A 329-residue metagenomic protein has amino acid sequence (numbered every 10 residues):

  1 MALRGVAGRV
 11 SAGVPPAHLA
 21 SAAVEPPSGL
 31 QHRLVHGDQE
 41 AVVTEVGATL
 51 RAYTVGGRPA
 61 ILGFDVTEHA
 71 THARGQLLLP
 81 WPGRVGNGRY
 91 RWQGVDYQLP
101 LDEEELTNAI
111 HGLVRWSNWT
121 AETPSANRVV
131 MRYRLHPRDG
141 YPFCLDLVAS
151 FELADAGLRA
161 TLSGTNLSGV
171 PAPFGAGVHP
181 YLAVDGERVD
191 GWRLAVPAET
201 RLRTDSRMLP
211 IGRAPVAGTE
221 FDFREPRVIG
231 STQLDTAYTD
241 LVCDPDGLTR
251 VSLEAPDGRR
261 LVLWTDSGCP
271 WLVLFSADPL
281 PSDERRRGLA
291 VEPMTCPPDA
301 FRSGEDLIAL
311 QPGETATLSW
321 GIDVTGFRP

Functional and structural regions predicted by a protein language model:
A2-G37: Short, Gly/Pro- and small/polar-rich lid/capping loops
R4-R9, G13-H18, L99, Y181-S267: Active-site/ligand-binding surface loops and adjacent short beta/alpha elements that line catalytic pockets across
R9, L101-D155: Extended, loop-rich substrate-binding clefts of extracytoplasmic carbohydrate-active enzymes
Q39, N108-E122, R193, P226-S303: Acidic/His-leaning functional-site neighborhoods
E40-Q98, D102: Acidic-aromatic substrate-binding/catalytic surfaces of carbohydrate-active enzymes
Y90-Q98, L162, A309-G326: Short Pro-Gly-centered flexible turn/kink motifs
R91-V95, A121-V129, E152-G157, G186 (+4 more regions): A short, structured loop/turn motif at beta-sheet edges
Y133-D185: Acidic, contiguous internal or C-terminal segments within carbohydrate-active enzymes that form a structured patch used
